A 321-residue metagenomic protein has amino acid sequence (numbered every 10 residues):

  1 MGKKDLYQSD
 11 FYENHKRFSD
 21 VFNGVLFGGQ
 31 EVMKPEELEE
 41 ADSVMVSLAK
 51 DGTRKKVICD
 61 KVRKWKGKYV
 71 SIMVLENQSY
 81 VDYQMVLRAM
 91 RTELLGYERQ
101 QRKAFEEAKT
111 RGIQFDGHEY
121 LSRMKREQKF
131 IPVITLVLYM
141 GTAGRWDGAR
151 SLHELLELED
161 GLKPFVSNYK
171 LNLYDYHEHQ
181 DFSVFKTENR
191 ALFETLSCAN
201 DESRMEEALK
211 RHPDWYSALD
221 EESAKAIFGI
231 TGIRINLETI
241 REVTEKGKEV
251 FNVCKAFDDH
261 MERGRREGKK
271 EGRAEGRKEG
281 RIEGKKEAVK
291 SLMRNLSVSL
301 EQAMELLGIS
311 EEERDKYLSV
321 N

Functional and structural regions predicted by a protein language model:
M1-N321: Elongated, amphipathic alpha-helical interaction scaffolds
